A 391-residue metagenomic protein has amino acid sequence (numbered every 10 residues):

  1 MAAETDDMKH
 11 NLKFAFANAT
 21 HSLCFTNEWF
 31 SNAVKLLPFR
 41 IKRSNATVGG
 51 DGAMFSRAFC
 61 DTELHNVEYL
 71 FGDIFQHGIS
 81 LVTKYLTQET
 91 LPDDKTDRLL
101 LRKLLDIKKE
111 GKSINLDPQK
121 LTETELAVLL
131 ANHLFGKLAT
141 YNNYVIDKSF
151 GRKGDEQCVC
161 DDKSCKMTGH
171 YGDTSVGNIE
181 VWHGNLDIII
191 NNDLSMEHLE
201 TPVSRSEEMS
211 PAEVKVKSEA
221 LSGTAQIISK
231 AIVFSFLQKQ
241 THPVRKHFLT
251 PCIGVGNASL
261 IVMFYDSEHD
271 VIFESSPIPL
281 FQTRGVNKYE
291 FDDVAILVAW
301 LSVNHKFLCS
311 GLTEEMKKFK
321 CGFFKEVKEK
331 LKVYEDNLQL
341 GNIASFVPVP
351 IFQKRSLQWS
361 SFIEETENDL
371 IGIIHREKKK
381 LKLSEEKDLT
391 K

Functional and structural regions predicted by a protein language model:
M1-S222, L301-K391: Charge-rich, low-complexity intrinsically disordered linkers/tails that border or connect globular domains
S195-F324: Nucleic-acid nuclease catalytic cores
